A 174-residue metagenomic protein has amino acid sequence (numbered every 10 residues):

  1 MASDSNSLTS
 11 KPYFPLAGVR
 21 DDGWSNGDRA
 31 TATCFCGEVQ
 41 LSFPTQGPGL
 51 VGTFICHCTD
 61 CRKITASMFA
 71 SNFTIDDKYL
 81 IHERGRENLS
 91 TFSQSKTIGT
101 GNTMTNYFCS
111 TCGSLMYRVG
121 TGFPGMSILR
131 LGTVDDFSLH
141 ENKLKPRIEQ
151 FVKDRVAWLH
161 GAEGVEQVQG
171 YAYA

Functional and structural regions predicted by a protein language model:
M1-T33, E38-A174: A short Gly-Trp-Pro
